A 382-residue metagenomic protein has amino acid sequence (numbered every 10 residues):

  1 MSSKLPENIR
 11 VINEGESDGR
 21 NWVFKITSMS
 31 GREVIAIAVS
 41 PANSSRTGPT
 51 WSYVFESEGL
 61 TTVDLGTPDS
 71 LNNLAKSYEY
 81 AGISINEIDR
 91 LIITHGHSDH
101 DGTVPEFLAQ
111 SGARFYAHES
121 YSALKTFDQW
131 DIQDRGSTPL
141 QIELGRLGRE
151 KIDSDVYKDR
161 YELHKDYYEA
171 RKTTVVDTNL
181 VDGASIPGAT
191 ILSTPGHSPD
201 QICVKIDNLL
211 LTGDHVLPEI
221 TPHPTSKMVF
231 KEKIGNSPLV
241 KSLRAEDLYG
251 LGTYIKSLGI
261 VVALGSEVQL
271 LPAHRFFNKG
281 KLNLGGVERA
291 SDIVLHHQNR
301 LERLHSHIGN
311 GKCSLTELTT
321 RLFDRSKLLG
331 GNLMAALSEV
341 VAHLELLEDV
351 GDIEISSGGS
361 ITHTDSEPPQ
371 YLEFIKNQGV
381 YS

Functional and structural regions predicted by a protein language model:
M1-R10, E302-S382: C-terminal regulatory/interaction regions
K4-P6, R10-V23, Y121-L192, S237 (+1 more regions): Metallo-beta-lactamase
R20-I85, C203-E219: Conserved beta-strand hairpin/beta-sheet module of binuclear metal-dependent hydrolase folds, prominently
I35-I37, I92, Y116, T178-L180 (+3 more regions): Hydrophobic/aromatic beta-strand patches that form the interior of the parallel beta-sheet core in alpha/beta enzyme
G48, S70-N72, Y80-D182, V216-P218 (+1 more regions): Active-site HxH/HxHxD metal-binding segment of metal-dependent hydrolases
F55, D64, L74, H95 (+9 more regions): Divalent metal-coordination and catalytic microenvironments
D69, T190-S291, L295, L301: Metallo-beta-lactamase
G102, Y249, A335: Residue-level signal for the nucleotide or nucleotide-sugar donor/cofactor binding architecture
